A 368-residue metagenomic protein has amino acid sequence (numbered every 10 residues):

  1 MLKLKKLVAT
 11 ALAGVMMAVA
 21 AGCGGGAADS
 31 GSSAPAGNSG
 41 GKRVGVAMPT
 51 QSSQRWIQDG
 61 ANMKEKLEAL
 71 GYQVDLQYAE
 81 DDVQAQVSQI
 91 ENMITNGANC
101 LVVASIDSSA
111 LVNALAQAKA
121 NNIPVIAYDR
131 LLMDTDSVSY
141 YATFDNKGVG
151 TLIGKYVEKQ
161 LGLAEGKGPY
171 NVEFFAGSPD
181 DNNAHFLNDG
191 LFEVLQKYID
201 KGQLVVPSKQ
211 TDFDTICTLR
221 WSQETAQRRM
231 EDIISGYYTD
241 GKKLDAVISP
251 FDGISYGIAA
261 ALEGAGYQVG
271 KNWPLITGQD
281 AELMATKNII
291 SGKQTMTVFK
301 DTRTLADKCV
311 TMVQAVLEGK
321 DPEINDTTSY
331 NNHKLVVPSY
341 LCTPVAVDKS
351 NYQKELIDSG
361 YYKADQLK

Functional and structural regions predicted by a protein language model:
L2-K6, C23-K368: A residue-level marker of the well-folded mature domains of exported/periplasmic proteins
K5-A13: Sec-dependent signal peptide recognition, specifically the positively charged N-region followed immediately by
A18-G22: C-terminal motif of bacterial Sec signal peptides marking the signal peptidase cleavage site
